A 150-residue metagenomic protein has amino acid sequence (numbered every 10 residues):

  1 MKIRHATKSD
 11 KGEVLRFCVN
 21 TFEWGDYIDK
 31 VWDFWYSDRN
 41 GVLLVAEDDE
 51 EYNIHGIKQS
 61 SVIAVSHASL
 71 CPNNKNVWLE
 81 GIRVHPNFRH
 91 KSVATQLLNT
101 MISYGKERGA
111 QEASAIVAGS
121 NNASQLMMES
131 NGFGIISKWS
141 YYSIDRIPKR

Functional and structural regions predicted by a protein language model:
M1, N53-V65, V77: Glycine-rich phosphate/pyrophosphate-binding loop shared by adenosine-nucleotide-utilizing enzymes
M1-Y27, I147-R150: Short amphipathic alpha-helix that is part of the acyltransferase structural core
C18-G56, H67: Active-site rim helix/loop that mediates acceptor-substrate recognition in acyltransferases
L70, K75, I116-A118, G134-P148: Conserved catalytic-core motifs of GNAT/GCN5-like acyltransferases
K75-P86: Conserved acetyl-CoA binding element of GNAT-fold acetyltransferases
V77, L98, G105-S120, M127: Conserved GNAT acetyl-CoA-binding A-motif
F88, S92-T100: Conserved acetyl-CoA pyrophosphate-binding loop and the N-cap/start of the following alpha-helix in GNAT-like
M127-E129, F133: Conserved active-site tyrosine of GNAT-family acetyltransferases
